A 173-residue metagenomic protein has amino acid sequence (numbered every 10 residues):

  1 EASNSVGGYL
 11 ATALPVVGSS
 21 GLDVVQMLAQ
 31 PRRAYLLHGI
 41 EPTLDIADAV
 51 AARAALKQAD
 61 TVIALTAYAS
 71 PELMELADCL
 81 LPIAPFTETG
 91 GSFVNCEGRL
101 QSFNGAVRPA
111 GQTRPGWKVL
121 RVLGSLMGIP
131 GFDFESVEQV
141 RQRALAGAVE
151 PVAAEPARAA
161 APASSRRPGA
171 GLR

Functional and structural regions predicted by a protein language model:
E1-V152: Non-catalytic alpha/beta scaffold blocks inside enzyme catalytic domains
E138-R173: Long, low-complexity segments enriched in small/aliphatic residues
